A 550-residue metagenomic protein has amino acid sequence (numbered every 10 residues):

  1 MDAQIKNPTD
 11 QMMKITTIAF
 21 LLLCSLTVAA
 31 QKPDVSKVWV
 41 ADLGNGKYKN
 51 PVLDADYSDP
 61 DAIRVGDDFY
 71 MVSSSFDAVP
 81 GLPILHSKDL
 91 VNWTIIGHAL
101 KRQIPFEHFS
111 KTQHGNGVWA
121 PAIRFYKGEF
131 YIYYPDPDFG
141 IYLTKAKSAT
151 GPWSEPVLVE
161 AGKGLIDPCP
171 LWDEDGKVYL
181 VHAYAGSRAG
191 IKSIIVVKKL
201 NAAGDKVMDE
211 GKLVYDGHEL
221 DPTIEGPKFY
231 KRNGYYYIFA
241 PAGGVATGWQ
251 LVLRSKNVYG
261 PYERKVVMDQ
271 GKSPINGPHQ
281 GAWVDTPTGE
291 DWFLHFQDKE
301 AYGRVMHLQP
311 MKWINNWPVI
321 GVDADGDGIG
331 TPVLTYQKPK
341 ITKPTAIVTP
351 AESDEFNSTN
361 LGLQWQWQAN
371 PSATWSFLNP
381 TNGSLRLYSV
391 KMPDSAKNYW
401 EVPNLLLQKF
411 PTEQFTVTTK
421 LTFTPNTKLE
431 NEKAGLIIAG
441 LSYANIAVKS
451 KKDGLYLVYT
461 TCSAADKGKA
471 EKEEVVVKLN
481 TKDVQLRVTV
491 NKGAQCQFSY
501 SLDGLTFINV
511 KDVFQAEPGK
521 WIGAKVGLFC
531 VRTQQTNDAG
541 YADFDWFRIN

Functional and structural regions predicted by a protein language model:
M1-P33: Bacterial Sec-dependent N-terminal signal peptides
Q31-N550: Carbohydrate-active catalytic/glycan-binding domains of CAZyme proteins, especially the secreted or lumenal ectodomains
